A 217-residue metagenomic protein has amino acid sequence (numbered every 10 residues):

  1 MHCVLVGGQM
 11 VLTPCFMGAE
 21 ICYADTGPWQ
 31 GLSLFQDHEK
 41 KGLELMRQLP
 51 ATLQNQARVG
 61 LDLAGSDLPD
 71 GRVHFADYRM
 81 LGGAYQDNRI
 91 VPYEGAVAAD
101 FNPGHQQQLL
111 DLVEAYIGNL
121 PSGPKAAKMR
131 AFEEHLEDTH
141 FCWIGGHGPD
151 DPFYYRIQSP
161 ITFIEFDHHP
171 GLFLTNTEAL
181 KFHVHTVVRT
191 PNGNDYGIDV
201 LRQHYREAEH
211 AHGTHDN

Functional and structural regions predicted by a protein language model:
M1-L34, E39-N217: A cross-kingdom marker for long, charged
